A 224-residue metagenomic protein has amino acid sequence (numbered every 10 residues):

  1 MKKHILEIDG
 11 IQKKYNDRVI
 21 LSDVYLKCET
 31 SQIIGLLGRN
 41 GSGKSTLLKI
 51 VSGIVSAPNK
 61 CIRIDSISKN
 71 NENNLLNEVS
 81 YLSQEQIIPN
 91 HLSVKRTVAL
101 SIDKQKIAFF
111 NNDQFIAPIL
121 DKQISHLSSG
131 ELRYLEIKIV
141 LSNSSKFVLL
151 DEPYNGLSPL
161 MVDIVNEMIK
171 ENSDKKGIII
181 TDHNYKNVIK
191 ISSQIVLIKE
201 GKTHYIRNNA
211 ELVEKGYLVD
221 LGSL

Functional and structural regions predicted by a protein language model:
L6-I8, I20-D23: Conserved structural motif at the start of ABC-family nucleotide-binding domains
L37-R39: The feature captures the beta-strand-to-loop junction immediately N-terminal to the Walker
S52: Helix-to-loop junction immediately C-terminal to a conserved catalytic motif
S56, S66-S80, K215-G216: ABC ATPase NBD coupling module
E85, N90-K106: Q-loop/switch helix immediately C-terminal to the Walker
E152-P153: Walker B catalytic motif
K202-L224: Conserved beta-strand-loop-alpha-helix hinge in the C-terminal portion of ABC ATPase nucleotide-binding domains
